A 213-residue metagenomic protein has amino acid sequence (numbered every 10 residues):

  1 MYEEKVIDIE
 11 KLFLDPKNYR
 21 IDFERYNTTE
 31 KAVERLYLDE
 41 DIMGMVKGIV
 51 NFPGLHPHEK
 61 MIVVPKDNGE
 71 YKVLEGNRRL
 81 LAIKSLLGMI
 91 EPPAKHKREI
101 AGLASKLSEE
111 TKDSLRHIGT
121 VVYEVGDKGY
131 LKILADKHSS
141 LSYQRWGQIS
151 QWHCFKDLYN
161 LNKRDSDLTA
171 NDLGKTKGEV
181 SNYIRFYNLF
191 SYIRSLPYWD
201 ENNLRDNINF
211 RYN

Functional and structural regions predicted by a protein language model:
M1-S108, R116-V121: Short, charged/polar connector segments at secondary-structure boundaries
A32-Y37, I100, Y130-L131, A135 (+2 more regions): Generic hydrophobic, helix-prone segments enriched in Leu/Val/Ile
Y37, E75, L107, R145 (+3 more regions): Short alpha-helical interface elements
I49, L86, L158-N162, Y187 (+1 more regions): Generic structural signal for hydrophobic core residues of well-folded globular domains
H56, P93-A94, S166, V180 (+1 more regions): Secondary-structure transition/capping residues
P92, I184-D200: Short, solvent-exposed alpha-helical "recognition" segments
R98-Y187: Amphipathic, charge-rich alpha-helical segments that serve as recognition/docking helices
D113-R116, P197-N213: Intrinsically disordered, low-complexity basic tails/linkers immediately adjacent to helix-turn-helix/homeobox/MYB/SANT
